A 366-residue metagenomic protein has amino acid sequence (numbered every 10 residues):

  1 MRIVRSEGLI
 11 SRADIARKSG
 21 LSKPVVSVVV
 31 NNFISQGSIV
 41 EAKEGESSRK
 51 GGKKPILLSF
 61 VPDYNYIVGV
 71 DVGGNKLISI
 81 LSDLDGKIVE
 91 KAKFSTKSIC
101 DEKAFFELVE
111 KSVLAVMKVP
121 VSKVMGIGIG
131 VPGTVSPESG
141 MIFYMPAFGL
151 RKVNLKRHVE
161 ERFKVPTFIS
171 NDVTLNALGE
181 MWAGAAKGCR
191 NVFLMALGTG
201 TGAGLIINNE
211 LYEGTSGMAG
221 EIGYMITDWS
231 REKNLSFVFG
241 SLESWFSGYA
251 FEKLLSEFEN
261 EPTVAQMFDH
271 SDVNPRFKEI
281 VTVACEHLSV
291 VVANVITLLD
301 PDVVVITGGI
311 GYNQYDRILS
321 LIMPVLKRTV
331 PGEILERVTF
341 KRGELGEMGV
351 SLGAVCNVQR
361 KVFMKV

Functional and structural regions predicted by a protein language model:
M1-K123, R162-F163, W229-V366: ATP-binding/phosphotransfer module of carbohydrate and carboxylate kinases, centering on a glycine-rich
V70, L84, K123-G130, T134-F237 (+1 more regions): Phosphate-binding/catalytic loop of phosphoryl-transfer enzymes
